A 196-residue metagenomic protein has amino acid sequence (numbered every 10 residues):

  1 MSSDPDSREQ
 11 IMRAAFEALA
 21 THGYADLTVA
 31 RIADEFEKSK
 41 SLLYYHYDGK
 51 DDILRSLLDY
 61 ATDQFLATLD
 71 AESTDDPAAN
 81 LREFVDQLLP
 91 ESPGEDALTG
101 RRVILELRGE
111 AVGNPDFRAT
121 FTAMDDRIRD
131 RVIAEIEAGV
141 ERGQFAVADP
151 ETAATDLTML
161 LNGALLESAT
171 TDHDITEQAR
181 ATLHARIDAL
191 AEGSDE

Functional and structural regions predicted by a protein language model:
S3, D59-L66: Short, basic, alpha-helical segments at the C-terminal edge of helix-turn-helix-like DNA-binding modules
D4-Q10, A14-L57: Helix-turn-helix
Q10, A14-H22, Q64-E72, V103 (+2 more regions): Solvent-exposed, amphipathic alpha-helical segments
F16, A20, L58, P93 (+2 more regions): Short, locally clustered residues in the helix-turn-helix/winged-helix DNA-binding domain
E17, T21, G49, A71 (+5 more regions): Conserved amphipathic alpha-helical interaction elements at protein-protein interfaces in regulatory, energy-coupling
S56, A67-R101, A153-L157, R180: Hydrophobic alpha-helical connector segments
E95-R118: Amphipathic alpha-helical segments used for helix-helix packing
P115-D126, V140-I187, D195-E196: Hydrophobic/aromatic-rich alpha-helical bundle segments in the mid-to-C-terminal region
